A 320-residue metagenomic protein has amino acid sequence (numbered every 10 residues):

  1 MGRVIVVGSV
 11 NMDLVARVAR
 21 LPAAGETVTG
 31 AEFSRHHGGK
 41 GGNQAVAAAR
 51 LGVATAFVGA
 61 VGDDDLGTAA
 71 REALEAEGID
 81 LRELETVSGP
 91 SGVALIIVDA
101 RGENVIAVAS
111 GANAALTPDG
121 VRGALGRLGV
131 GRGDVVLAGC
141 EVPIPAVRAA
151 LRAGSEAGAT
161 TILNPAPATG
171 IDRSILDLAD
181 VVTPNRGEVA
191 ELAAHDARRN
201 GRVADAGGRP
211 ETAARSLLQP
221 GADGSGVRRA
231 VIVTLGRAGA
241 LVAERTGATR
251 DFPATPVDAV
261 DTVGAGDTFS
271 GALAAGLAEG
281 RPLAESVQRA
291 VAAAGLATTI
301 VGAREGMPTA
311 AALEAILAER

Functional and structural regions predicted by a protein language model:
M1, T169-G170, H195-R320: Conserved phosphate-binding/catalytic region of the ribokinase-like
M1-A60, G67-A69, E75-A76, A94 (+1 more regions): Glycine-rich phosphate/adenosyl-contacting loop at the front of the ribokinase-like
V46, V93-I97, V105-I106, G239-A243: Short beta-strand scaffold segments in enzyme catalytic cores
A73-S88: A glycine-rich helix N-cap at a beta->alpha junction
T86, I96-V135: Conserved phosphate-binding/catalytic loop of the ribokinase/pfkB sugar-kinase fold
V121-R122, G133-T212, A238-A240: Conserved beta-alpha-beta core of the PfkB/ribokinase-like small-molecule kinase fold
